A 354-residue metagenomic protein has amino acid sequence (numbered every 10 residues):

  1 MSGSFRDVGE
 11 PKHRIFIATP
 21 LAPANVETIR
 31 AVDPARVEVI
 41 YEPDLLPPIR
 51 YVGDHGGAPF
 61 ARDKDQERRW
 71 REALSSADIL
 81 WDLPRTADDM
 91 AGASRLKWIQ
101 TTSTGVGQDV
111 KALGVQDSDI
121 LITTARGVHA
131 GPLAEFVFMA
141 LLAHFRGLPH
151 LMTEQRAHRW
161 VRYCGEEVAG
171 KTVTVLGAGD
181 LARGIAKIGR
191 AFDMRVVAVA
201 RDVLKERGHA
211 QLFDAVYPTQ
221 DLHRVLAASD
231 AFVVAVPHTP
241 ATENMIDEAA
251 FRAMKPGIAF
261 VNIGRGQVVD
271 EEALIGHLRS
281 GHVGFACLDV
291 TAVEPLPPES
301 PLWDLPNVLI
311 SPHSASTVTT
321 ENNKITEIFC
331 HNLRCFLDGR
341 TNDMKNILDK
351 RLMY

Functional and structural regions predicted by a protein language model:
M1-I79: N-terminal glycine-/charge-rich "phosphate-binding" loop or analogous flexible N-terminal tail
S2-F5, T123-L133, H150, A292-Y354: C-terminal helix-to-coil terminal segments
L21-P23, D44-L45, P84-D88, V106 (+1 more regions): Short, polar loop motifs at secondary-structure junctions
D44-P48, A191-A210: NAD(P)-binding Rossmann-fold cofactor-contacting core
S75-M152, G165-E166: Phosphate/diphosphate ligand-binding glycine-rich loop within oxidoreductases
D89-R95, A112-S118, F251-P256, H277-H282 (+1 more regions): Short, conserved loop/helix-junction motifs that constitute active-site signature segments in enzyme catalytic cores
L121, L151-G184: Glycine-rich NAD(P)-binding loop of Rossmann-like domains
V203-P301: Rossmann-like adenosine-cofactor binding region
